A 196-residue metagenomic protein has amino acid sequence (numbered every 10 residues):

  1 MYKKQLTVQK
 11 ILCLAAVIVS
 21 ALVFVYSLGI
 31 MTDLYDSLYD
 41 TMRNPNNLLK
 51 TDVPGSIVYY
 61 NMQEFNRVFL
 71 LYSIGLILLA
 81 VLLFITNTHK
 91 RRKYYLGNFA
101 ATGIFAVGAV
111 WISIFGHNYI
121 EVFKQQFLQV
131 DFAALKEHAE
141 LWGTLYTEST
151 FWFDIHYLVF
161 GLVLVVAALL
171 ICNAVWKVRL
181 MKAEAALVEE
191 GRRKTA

Functional and structural regions predicted by a protein language model:
M1-Q5, P54-K93: Alpha-helical transmembrane segments and their immediate interhelical/interface regions in integral membrane proteins
Y2-N47: Contiguous N-terminal and early-domain "leader" segments and peripheral loops that mark the onset or edge of a domain
Y2-V8, F84-L96, Y119-L128, L162-T195: Cytosolic juxtamembrane helix at the C-terminal end of the final transmembrane segment
L6-A15, T147-Y157: Loop-to-transmembrane boundary segments
Q9-S20, L76-L79, N98-F105, V159-L162 (+1 more regions): Hydrophobic alpha-helical transmembrane segments of polytopic
A15-T32, F99-V122: Hydrophobic alpha-helical membrane-insertion segments
L34-F65, S113-I155: Interfacial non-cytosolic loop connecting adjacent transmembrane helices
N66-G75, F153-V163: Alpha-helical transmembrane segments of polytopic membrane proteins
